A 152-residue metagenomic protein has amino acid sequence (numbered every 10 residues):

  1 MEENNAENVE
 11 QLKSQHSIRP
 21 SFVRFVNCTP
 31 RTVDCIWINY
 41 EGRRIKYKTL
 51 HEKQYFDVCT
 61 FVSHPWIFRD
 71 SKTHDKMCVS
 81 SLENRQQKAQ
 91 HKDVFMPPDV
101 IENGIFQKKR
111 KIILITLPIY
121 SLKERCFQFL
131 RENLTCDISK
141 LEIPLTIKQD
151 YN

Functional and structural regions predicted by a protein language model:
E2, K13, F61, K72 (+1 more regions): Cullin-RING E3 adaptor/co-adaptor recruitment helices
E3-V9, H16: N-terminal edge beta-strand
L12-S14, R19-T32: Asparagine-centered strand-capping/turn motif at beta-strand->loop junctions
V26-I45: Calcium-regulated, polybasic anionic-phospholipid
R44-E52: Short, acidic Ser/Thr/Gly-rich low-complexity loop/linker segments typical of extracellular and cell-surface proteins
K53, V62-K72: A short, solvent-exposed beta-strand micro-motif common in secreted/extracellular proteins
